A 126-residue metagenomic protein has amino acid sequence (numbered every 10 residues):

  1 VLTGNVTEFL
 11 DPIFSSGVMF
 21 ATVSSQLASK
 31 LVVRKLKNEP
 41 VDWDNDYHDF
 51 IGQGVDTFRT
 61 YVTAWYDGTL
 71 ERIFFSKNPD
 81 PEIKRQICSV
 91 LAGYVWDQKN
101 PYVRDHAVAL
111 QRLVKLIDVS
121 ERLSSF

Functional and structural regions predicted by a protein language model:
V1-I13: Short FAD-binding loop at a beta-strand-to-alpha-helix junction that anchors the flavin cofactor in diverse
T3-V6, T22, S29, D44 (+1 more regions): A general structural signal for well-ordered alpha-helical packing
L10-S29: A conserved FAD-binding loop/helix module that cradles the flavin
K30-F126: C-terminal helical "tail/cap" subdomain of flavin- and related membrane-associated enzymes
